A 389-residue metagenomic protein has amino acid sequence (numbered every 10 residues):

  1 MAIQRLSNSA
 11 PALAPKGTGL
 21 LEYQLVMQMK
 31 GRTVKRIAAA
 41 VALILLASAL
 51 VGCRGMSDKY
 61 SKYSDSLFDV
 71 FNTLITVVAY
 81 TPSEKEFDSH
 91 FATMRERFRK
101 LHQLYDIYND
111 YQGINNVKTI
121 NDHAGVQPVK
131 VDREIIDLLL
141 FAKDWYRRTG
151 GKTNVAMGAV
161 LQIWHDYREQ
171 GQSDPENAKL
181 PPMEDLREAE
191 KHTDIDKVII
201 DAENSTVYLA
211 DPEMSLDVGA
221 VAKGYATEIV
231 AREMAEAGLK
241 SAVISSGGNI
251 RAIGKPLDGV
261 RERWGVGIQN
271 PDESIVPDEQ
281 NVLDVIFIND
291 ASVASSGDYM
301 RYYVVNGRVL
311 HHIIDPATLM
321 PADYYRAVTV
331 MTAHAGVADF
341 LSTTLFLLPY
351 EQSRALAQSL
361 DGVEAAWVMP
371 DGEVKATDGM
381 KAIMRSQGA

Functional and structural regions predicted by a protein language model:
I3-S9, P15-A389: Mature catalytic core of soluble alpha/beta enzymes
